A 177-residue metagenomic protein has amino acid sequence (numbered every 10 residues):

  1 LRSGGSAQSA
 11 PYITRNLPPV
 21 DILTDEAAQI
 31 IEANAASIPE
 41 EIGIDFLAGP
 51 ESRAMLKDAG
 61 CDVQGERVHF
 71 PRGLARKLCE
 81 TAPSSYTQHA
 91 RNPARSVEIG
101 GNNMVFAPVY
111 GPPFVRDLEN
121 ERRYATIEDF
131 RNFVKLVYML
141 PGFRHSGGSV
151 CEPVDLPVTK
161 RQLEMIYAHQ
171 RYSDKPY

Functional and structural regions predicted by a protein language model:
L1-L23, A27, T87-V109: N-terminal basic/disordered segments at the start of proteins
A7, P18, L23, D58-A59 (+2 more regions): Active-site bordering "gate/hinge" segments that shape substrate access to catalytic or cofactor-binding pockets
Y12-I13, P19-A82: N-terminal alpha-helical transmembrane segments of multi-pass membrane transport and channel/translocase proteins
T14, N34-A35, P112, G148: Generic signal for short, ordered secondary-structure residues within or immediately flanking folded domains
V68-Y177: Catalytic alpha/beta active-site cores
